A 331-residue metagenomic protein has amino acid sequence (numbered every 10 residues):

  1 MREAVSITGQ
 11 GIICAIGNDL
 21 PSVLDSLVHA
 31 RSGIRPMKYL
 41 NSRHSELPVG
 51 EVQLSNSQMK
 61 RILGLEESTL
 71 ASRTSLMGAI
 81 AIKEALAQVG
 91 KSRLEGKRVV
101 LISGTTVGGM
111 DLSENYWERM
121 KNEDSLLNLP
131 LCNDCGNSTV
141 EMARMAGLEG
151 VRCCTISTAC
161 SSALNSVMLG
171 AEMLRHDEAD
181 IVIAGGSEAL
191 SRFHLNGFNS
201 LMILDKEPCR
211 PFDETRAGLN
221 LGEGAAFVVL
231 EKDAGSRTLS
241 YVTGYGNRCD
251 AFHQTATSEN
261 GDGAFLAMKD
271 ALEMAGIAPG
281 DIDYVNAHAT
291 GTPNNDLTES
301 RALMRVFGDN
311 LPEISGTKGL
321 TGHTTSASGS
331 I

Functional and structural regions predicted by a protein language model:
E3-T8, S26-Y39, H44-L47, L204 (+2 more regions): Condensing-enzyme catalytic core mediating Claisen C-C bond formation in acyl metabolism
I16, P21-S103, G109-M110, A267-P279: Conserved active-site "lid/cap" helical segment
P21-D25, E114-S125, M142, M173-H176 (+3 more regions): A glycine- and small-aliphatic-rich helix-loop capping segment at beta-alpha/alpha-beta transitions that lines
N41-S42, L70-S75, L129-G136, C153-S162 (+2 more regions): Active-site nucleophile and cofactor-binding loops and adjacent substrate-binding regions of central metabolic enzymes
K60-E67, R119-N128, M145-I156, D205-E214 (+2 more regions): Glycine/charged-rich beta-loop-alpha catalytic/anionic-binding loops adjacent to active sites
A79, T158-R175, L219-G222, A226-R237 (+2 more regions): Claisen-condensing/thiolase-fold acyl-transfer catalytic domains that form or cleave C-C bonds in fatty acid
K97-S103, C153-S157, V182-S187, L239-Y245 (+2 more regions): Beta-strand segments within the central parallel beta-sheet cores of soluble alpha/beta enzyme folds
I102-C154, N295-D309: Active-site-proximal gating segment of KS-fold condensing enzymes and close homologs
